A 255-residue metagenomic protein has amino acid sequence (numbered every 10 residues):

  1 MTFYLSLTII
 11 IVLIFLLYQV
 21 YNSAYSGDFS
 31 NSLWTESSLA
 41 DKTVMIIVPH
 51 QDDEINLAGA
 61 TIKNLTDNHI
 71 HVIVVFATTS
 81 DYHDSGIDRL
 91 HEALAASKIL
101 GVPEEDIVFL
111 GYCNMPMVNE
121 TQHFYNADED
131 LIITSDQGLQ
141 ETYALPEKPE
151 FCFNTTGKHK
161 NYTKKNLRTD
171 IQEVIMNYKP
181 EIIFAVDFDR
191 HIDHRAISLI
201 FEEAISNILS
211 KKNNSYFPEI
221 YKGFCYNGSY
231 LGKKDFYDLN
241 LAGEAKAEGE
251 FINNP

Functional and structural regions predicted by a protein language model:
T2-L199, E203-K212: Active-site beta-strand->loop->alpha-helix modules in alpha/beta enzyme cores, enriched in Gly/His/Asp(Glu)
S210-Y237: Short, flexible loop segments at boundaries between secondary-structure elements
L231-P255: A conserved mid-domain beta-alpha-beta active-site/ligand-binding segment of alpha/beta enzyme cores
